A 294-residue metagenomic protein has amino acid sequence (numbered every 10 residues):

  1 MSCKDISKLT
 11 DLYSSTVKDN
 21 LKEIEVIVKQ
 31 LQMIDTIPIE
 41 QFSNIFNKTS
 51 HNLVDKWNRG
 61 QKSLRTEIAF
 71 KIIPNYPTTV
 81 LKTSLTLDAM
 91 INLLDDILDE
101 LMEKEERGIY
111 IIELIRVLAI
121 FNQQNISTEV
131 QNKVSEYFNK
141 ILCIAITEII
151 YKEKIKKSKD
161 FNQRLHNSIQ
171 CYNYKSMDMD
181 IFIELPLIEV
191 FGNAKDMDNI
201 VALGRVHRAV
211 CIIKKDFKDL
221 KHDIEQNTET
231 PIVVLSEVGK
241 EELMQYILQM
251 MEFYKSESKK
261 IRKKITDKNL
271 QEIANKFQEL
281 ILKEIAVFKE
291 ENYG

Functional and structural regions predicted by a protein language model:
S2-E40, E252-G294: C-terminal domain/tail detector
V17-N20, L203, H207-V210, K214 (+2 more regions): Long amphipathic alpha-helices with heptad-repeat character, especially coiled-coil-forming segments used
V26, Q30-T66, Y76-M90, K104-I224 (+1 more regions): All-alpha helical catalytic cores of prenyl diphosphate-utilizing isoprenoid enzymes
K71-I72: Short, hydrophobic transmembrane alpha-helix segments
D223-E257: Accessory, usually C-terminal, subdomains that scaffold auxiliary metal cofactors
